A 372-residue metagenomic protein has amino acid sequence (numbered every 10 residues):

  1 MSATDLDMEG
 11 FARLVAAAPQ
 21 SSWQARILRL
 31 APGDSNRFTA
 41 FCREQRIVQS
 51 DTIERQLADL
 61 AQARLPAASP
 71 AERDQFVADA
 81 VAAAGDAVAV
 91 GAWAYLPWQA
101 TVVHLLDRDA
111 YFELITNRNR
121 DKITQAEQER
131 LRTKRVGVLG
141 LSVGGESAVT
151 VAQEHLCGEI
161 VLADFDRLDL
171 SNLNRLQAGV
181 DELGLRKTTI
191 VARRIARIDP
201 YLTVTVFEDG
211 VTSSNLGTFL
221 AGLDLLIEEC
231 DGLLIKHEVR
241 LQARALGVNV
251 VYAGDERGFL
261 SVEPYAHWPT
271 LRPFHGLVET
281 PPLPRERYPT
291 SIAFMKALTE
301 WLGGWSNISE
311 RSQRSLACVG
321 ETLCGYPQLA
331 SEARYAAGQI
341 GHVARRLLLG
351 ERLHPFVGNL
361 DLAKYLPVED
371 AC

Functional and structural regions predicted by a protein language model:
S2-A82, G222-S331, Y335, D361-C372: E1/E1-like adenylate-forming module used to activate ubiquitin-like modifiers and sulfur-carrier proteins
E72-E113: N-terminal, Lys/Arg-enriched amphipathic/low-complexity engagement segments that precede the first folded domain
V102-V136: A short, basic/flexible loop-to-alpha-helix module at the beginning of a structural domain
E127-D169: Glycine-rich adenosine-cofactor-binding loop
S147, V151, V191, A337-R345: Buried hydrophobic packing segments
L162-D199: Glycine-rich phosphate-binding loop and adjoining beta1-alpha1-beta2 segment of Rossmann-like nucleotide-binding folds
T188-D224, C230-H237: A structured beta-alpha segment of the ubiquitous adenosine-cofactor-binding alpha/beta core
H267, R272, Y335-H354: Oxidoreductase and adenylate-handling cofactor-binding alpha/beta cores
